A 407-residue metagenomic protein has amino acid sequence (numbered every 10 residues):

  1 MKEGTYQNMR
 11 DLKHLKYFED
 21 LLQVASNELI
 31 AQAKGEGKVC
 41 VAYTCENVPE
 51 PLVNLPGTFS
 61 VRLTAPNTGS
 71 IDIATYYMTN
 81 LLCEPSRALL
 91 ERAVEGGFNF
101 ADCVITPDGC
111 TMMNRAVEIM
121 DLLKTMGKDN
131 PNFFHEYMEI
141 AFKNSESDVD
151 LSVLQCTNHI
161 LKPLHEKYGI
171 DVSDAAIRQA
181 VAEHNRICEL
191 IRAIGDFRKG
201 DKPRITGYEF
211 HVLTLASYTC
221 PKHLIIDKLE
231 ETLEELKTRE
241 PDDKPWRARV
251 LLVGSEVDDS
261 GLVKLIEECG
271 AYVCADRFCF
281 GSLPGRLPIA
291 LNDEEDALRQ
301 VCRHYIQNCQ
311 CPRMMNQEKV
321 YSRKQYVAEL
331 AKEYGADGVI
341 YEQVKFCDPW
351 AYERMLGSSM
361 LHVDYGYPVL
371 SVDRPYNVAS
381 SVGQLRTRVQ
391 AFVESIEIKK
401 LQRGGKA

Functional and structural regions predicted by a protein language model:
M1-E84: A generic N-terminal leader/anchor concept
K2-V39, L154, N158, K162-P288 (+2 more regions): A charged, amphipathic alpha-helical module
G35, E46-N47, P51-T64, G254-K319 (+1 more regions): Redox- and metal-dependent alpha/beta enzyme cores, enriched for Fe-S-associated oxidoreductases and cofactor-handling
N67-P85, G285-L298, Q384: N-terminal beta-loop-helix "entrance" segment that forms/cooperates in small-molecule cofactor or anionic ligand
Y77-E95, M315-A328: Glycine-rich, highly charged phosphate/nucleotide-binding loops
A88-H165: Acidic/His-rich segments in extracytoplasmic proteins that coordinate ligands and/or metal ions
R323-A331, A336-D337, E342-A407: TerminUS-proximal long segments
